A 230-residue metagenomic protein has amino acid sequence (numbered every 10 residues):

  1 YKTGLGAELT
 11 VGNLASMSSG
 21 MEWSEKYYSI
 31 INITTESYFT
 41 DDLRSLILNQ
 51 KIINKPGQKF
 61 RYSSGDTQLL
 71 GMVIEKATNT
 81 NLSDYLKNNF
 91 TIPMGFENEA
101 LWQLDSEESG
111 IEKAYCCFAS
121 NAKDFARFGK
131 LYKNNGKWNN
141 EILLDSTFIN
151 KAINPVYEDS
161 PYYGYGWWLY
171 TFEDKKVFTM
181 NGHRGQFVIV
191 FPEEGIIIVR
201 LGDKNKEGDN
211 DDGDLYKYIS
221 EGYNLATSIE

Functional and structural regions predicted by a protein language model:
Y1-M21, N49-K51, T78-Y115, S120: Active-site helix/loop module of the DD-peptidase/beta-lactamase fold, centered on the serine-lysine SxxK catalytic
N13-S16, R61, A100-W102, C117-A119 (+5 more regions): Structural recognition of the beta-strand scaffold that forms the well-ordered cores of secreted hydrolase catalytic
L14, I47, F60-F90, F125-L131 (+1 more regions): Alpha-helical scaffold elements that line and support the substrate/ligand-binding pocket of soluble hydrolases
S29, K51-P56, D66-Q68, E107-A114 (+1 more regions): Flexible glycine/proline-enriched surface loops and loop-helix/loop-strand junctions
N98, Q103, N150-I197: Active-site Gly/Thr loop motif
K204-K206: A short acidic/small-residue loop/turn micro-motif
T227-E230: Residue-level detector of functionally pivotal "anchor" positions at catalytic/ligand-binding pockets or at interdomain
